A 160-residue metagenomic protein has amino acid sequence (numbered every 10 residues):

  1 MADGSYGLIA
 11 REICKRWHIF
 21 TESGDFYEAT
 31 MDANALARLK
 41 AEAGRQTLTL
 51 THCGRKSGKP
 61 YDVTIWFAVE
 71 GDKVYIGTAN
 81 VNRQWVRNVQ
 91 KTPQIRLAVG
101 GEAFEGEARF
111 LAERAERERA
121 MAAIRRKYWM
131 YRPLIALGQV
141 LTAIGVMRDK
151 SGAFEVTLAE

Functional and structural regions predicted by a protein language model:
M1-I9: Extreme N-terminal basic, low-complexity initiation segments that serve as generic localization/processing leaders
I13, W17-H18, F26, E102-E160: Charged, gly/pro-rich active-site loop segments
I13, W17-K59: Short, conserved active-site entrance elements at the starts or edges of catalytic domains
L39-K40, W66, R87, I144-V146: Short secondary-structure boundary/capping segments
R45-N80, V86, I95-A98, G106: Short beta-strand segments
W85-Q90, R117-R119: A short, polar/proline- and glycine-enriched secondary-structure boundary/capping micro-motif
